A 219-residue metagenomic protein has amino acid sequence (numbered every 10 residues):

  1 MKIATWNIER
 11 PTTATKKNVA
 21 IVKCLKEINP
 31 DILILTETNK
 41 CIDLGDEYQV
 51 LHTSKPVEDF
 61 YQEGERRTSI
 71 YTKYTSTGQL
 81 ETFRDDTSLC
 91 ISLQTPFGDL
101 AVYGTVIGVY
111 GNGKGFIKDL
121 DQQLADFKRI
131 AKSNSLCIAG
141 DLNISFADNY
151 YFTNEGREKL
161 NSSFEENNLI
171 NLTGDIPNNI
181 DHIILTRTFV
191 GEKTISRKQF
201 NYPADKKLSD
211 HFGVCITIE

Functional and structural regions predicted by a protein language model:
M1-E47, F60-E65: N-terminal, active-site-proximal structural segment of metallo-dependent hydrolase catalytic domains
M1-P11, G98-G111: Active-site-proximal beta-strand elements of phosphoester/diester hydrolases
I8, T38, I107, L142 (+1 more regions): Active-site metal-binding loops of divalent metal-dependent hydrolases
T38-G108, R197-K198: Structured beta-strand-rich core segments of catalytic domains in phosphoester-bond hydrolases
E81-F83, I144-E219: Metal-dependent phosphoester-hydrolase catalytic domains
Y103-L120, F146-Y151: Surface-exposed cleft-lining segments at the edges of enzyme active sites
G113-N134: A long, amphipathic alpha-helix that forms part of the scaffold/cap immediately adjacent to metal-dependent active
N134-D148: Acidic/histidine-rich, metal-coordinating catalytic segments
